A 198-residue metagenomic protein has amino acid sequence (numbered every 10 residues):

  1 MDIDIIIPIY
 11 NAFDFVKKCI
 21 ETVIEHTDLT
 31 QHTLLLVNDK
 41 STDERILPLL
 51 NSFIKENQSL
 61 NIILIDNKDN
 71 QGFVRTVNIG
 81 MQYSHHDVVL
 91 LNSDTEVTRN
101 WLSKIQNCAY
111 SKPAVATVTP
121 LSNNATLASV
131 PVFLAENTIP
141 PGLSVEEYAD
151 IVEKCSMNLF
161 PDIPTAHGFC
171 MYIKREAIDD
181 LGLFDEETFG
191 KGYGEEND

Functional and structural regions predicted by a protein language model:
D2-D4, T33: Cell-envelope/extracellular polymer assembly enzymes that use nucleotide-activated donors
E21-Q31: Short, acidic, metal-binding catalytic loop of nucleotide-sugar glycosyltransferases
N38-P48, D69: A conserved acidic beta->alpha catalytic loop
D66-S84: Glycine-rich, basic loop-to-helix element that forms the pyrophosphate-binding segment of sugar-nucleotide handling
H85-E96: Short beta-strand-to-loop acidic/aromatic patch adjacent to the donor-nucleotide binding site
T95, R99-E136: Conserved donor NDP-sugar-binding/catalytic core segment of glycosyltransferases
K104-I105, D162-G182, E187-D198: A short, conserved alpha-helix in the catalytic core of glycosyltransferases
T138-I173, K191: A recurrent flexible, glycine/aromatic-enriched loop bordering the glycosyltransferase active site that acts as
